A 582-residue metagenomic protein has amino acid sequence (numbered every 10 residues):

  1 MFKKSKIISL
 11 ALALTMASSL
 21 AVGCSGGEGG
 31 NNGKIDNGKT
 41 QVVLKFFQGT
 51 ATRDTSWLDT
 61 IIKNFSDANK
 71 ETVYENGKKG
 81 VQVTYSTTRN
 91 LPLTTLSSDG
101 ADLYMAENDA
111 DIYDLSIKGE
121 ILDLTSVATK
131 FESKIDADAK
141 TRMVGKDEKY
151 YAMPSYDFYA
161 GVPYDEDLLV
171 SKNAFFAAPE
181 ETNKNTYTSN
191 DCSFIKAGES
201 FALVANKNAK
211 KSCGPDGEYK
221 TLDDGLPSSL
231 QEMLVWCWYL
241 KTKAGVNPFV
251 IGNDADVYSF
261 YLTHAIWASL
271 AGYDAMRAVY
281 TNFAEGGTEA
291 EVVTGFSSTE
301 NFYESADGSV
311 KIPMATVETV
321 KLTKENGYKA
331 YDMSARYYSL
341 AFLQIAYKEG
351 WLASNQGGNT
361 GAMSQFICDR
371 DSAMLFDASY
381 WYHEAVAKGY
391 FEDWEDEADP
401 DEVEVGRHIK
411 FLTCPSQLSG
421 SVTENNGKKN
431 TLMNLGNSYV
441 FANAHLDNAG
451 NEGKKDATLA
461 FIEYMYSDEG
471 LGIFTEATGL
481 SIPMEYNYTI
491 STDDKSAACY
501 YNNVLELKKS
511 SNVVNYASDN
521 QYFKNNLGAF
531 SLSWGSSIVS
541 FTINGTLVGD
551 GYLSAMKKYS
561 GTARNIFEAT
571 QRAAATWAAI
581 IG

Functional and structural regions predicted by a protein language model:
S9, S18-E120, S126-I135, A139 (+2 more regions): Conserved N-terminal structural module of periplasmic/extracytoplasmic solute-binding proteins
V42, K70-T87, K210-L226, E325-D332 (+2 more regions): A local structural motif
S86-L122, K134-A152, V162-P163, K207-K211 (+3 more regions): Pocket-flanking alpha-helical
E107-S200, E291, A398-P400, E404 (+2 more regions): Hinge/lid segment of periplasmic solute-binding proteins
T186, K207-G225, E285-E291, S309 (+1 more regions): Acidic, glycine-anchored loop motifs typical of Ca2+
G217, L375, D393-Y488: Extracytoplasmic/periplasmic substrate-recognition and gating elements
L234-C237, A275-G357, P400, E404-V405: Glycine-centered hinge/linker elements that transmit conformational signals in sensory and ligand-binding systems
Y501-I581: C-terminal capping/gating helix-and-loop segments adjacent to ligand/active sites or protein-protein/ligand interfaces
